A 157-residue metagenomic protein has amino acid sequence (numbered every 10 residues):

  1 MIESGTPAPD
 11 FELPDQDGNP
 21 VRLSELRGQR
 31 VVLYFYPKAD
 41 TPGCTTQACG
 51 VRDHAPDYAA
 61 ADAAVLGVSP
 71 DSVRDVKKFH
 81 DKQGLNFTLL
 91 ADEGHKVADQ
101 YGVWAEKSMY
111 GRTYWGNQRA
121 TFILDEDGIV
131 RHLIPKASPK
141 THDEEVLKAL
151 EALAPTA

Functional and structural regions predicted by a protein language model:
M1-A157: Chalcogenol-based redox active-site neighborhoods
